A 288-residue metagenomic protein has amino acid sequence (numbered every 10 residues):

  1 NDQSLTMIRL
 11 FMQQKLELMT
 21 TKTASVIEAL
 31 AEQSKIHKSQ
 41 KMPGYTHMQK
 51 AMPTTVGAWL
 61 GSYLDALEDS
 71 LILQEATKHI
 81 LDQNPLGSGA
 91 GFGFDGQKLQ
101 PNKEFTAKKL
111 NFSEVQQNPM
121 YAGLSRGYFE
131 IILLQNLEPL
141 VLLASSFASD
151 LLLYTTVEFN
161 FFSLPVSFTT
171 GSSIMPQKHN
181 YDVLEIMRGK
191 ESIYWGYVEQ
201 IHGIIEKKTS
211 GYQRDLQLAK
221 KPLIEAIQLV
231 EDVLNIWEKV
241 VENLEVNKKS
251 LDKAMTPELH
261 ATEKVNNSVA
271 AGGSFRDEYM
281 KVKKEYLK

Functional and structural regions predicted by a protein language model:
N1-S4, L164-P165: A short glycine/small-residue-enriched secondary-structure motif
Q3-M52, E114-F129, G211-L216: Long, non-coiled-coil amphipathic alpha-helical linker/lever segments that couple catalytic cores to other domains
T6-L10, L67, Q100-P101, L259-E263 (+1 more regions): A generic alpha-helix surface/boundary motif
M7, F11, M48-A58, S62 (+8 more regions): A structural signal for alpha-helical segments
T21-A24, E28, M52-I204: Internal glycine-rich alpha/beta core junctions
A31, E104, V265-N266: Short glycine-/small-residue-rich flexible loop motifs, especially phosphate/cofactor-binding loops
A31, K35-K38, H79-D82, L152 (+4 more regions): Alpha-helical coiled-coil oligomerization motifs
M175-K288: Glycine-rich cofactor/substrate-binding loops
